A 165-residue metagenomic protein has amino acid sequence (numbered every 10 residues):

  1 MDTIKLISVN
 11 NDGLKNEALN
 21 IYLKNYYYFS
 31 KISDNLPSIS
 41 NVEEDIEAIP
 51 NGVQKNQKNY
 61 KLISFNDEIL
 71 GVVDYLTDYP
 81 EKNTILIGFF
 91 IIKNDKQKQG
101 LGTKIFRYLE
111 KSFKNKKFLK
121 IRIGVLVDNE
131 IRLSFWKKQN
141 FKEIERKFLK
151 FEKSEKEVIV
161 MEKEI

Functional and structural regions predicted by a protein language model:
I4-D95, F106-Y108, S112, K147 (+1 more regions): Acetyl-CoA-dependent GNAT
S38-I39, N129-E130, E152-K153: Short secondary-structure capping/turn micro-motifs that flank functional sites
K58, K156-M161: Short hydrophobic/aromatic beta-strand or adjacent loop that forms the aromatic wall/cage of a ligand/substrate-binding
K82-T84, K120, V158: A generic structural signal for beta-strand entry/edge sites
K93-R107, K116, V127-S134, K138: Conserved glycine-rich acetyl-CoA-binding loop
K114-G124: Conserved GNAT acetyl-CoA-binding A-motif
R122-L126, K137-V158: Conserved catalytic-core motifs of GNAT/GCN5-like acyltransferases
K138, K163-I165: C-terminal beta-strand of the catalytic ATP-binding
